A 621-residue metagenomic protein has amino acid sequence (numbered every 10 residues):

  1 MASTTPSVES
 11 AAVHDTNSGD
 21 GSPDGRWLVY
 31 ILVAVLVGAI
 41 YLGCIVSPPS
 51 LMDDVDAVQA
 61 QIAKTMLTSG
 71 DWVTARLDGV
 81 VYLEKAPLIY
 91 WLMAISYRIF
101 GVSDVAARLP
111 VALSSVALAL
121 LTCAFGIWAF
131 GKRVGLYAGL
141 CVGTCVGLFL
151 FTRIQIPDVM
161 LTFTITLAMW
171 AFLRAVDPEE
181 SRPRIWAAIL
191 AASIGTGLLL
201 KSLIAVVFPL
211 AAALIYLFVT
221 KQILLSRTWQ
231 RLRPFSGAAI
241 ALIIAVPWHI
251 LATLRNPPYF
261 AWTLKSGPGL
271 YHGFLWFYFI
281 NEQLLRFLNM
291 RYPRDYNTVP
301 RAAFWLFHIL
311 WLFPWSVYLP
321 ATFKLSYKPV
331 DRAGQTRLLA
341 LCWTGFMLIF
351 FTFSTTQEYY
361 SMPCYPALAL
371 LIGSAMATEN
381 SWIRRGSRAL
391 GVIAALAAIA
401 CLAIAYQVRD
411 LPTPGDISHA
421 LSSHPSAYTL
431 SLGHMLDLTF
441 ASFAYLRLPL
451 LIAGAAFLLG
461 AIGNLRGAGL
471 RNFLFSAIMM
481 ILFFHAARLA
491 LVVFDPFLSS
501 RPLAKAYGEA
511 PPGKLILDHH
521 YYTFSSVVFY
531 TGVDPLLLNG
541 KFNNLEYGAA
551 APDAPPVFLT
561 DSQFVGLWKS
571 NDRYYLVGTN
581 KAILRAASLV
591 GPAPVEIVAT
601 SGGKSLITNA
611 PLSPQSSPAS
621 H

Functional and structural regions predicted by a protein language model:
A2-P23, W27-Y30, A188, A192 (+1 more regions): Membrane-embedded architecture of ER/inner-membrane glycosylation machinery
A2-R388, I404-V408, A444, A468: Membrane-integral, polyisoprenol-dependent glycosyltransferases of the GT-C/oligosaccharyltransferase superfamily
